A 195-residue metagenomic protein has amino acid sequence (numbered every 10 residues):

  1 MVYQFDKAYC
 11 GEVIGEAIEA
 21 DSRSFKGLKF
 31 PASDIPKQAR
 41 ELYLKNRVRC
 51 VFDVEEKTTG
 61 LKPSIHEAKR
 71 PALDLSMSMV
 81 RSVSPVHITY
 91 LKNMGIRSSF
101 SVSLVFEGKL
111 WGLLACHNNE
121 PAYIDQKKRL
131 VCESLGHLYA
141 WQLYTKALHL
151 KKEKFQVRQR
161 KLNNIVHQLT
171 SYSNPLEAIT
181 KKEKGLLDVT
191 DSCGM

Functional and structural regions predicted by a protein language model:
M1-F5, Y9-G15, E183-L187, S192-M195: Short, hydrophobic-rich beta-strand element in sensory/regulatory alpha-beta domains
Y3-L61, I65: GAF sensory/regulatory domain recognition with acknowledged cross-activation on helical regulatory dimers
R47, V54-K57, K69, L73-D74 (+3 more regions): Signal-transmission/dimerization alpha-helices at domain junctions
K57-I96: Signal-transducing coupling segments at domain and membrane junctions
R81-S82, H117-E133, K146: Regulatory loop-to-helix N-cap segments in sensory/regulatory domains that couple ligand/signal detection
R97-V105: Short hydrophobic beta-strand micro-motif common in sensory/regulatory domains
L104-N118: Sensory-domain boundary capping and coupling elements
T145-M195: Signal-transducing coiled-coil/dimerization helices and immediately adjacent hinge/linker segments that couple sensory
